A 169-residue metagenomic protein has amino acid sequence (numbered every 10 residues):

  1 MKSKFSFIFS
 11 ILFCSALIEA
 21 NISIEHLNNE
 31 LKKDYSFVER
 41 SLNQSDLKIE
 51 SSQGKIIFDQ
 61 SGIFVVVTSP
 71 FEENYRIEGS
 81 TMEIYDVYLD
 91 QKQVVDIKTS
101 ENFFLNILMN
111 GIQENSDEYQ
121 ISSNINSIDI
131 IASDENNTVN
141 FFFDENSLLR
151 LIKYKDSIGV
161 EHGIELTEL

Functional and structural regions predicted by a protein language model:
K2-S10: Sec-dependent signal peptide recognition, specifically the positively charged N-region followed immediately by
F13-L17: N-terminal signal peptide c-region/cleavage motif recognized by signal peptidases
I18-N29: Cleaved targeting-peptide boundary
L27-L47: A short, Trp-centered hydrophobic/proline-enriched beta-strand micro-motif
L31, I56-G62, I77-T81, N124-I125 (+1 more regions): Short, solvent-exposed coil/turn segments at beta-strand boundaries
K55-F103, H162: An acidic-aromatic
D90-S127: Flexible, surface-exposed loop/linker segments and immediately adjacent secondary-structure boundaries
S123-L169: Gly/Pro-enriched, hydrophobic low-complexity segments that function as extracytoplasmic propeptides/linkers
